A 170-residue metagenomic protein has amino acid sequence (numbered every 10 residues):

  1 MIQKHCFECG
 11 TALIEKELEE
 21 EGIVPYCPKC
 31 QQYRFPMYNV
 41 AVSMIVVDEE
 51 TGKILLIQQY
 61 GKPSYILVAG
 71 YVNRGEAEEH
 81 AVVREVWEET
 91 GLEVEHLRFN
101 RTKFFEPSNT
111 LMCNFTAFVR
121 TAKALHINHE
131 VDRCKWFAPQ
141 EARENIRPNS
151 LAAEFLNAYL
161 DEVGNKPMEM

Functional and structural regions predicted by a protein language model:
Q3-H5, V24: Residues immediately within or flanking Cys/His clusters that coordinate Zn2+ in small zinc-binding modules
H5, S43, K53, N114 (+1 more regions): Conserved beta-strand and immediately adjacent loop positions that scaffold enzyme active sites
C6-L18: Short, intrinsically disordered, charge-biased short linear motifs at domain edges
T11, G22-I23, P28-I54, Y71: Conserved N-terminal beta-strand and adjoining loop/helix that marks the start of the Nudix/MutT-like hydrolase domain
P36, S64, E106-N109: Short glycine/serine/proline-enriched coil/turn segments at secondary-structure junctions
V47-E88: Conserved Nudix-box catalytic region and its N-terminal flanking loop in Nudix hydrolases and closely related
V72-H96, R101-A158: Unchanged
A153-M170: Charged phosphate-binding loop/patch that engages nucleotide di/tri-phosphates or the phosphate backbone of nucleic
